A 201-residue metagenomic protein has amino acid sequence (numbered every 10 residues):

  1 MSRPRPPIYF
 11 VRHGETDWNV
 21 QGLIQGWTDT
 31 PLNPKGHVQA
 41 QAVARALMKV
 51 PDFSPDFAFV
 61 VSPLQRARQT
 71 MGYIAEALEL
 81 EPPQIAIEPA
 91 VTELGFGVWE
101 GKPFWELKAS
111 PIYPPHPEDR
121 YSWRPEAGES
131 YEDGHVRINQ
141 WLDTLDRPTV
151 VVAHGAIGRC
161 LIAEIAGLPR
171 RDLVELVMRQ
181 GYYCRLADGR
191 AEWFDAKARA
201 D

Functional and structural regions predicted by a protein language model:
P6-Y9, E15-L80, E129: Active-site-proximal alpha-helix that buttresses catalytic centers in soluble enzyme cores
I8, F57, R147-A156: Generic beta-sheet signal
T16, I157-G158: Short active-site segment of divalent metal-dependent hydrolases/proteases that encodes the spacing between
A58, P63, P82-W99: A short, structured active-site edge motif that brings together acidic residues
V61-S62, V136, V152-A153: Short beta-strand scaffold positions
Q69-T70, A90-K108: Short, surface-exposed acidic-centric catalytic microdomains
I112-E132: Short glycine/proline- and acidic residue-enriched helix-loop micro-motifs that form flexible lids or anion-recognition
E132, P169-D195: Domain-level recognition of soluble alpha/beta enzyme cores, biased toward histidine phosphatases/phosphomutases
